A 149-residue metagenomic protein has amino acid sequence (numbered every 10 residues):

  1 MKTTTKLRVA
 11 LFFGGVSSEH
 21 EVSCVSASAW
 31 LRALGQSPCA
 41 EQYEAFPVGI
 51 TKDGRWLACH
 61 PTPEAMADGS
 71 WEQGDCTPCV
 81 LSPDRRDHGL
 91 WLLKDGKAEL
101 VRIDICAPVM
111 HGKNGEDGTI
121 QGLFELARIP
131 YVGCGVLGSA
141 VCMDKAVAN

Functional and structural regions predicted by a protein language model:
M1-N149: ATP-binding N-terminal substructure of ATP-dependent carboxylate-amine bond-forming enzymes
